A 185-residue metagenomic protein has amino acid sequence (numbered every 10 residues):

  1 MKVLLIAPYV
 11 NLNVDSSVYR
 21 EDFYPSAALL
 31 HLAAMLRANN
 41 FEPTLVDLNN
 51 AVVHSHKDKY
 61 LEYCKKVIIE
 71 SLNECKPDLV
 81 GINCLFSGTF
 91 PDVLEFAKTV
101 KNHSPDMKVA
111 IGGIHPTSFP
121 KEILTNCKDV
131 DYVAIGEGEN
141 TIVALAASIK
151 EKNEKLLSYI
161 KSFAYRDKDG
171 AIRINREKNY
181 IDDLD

Functional and structural regions predicted by a protein language model:
M1-L4, L79: Hydrophobic beta-strand segments of well-ordered beta-sheets in folded domains
V3-F23: Short glycine-rich His-centered loop
V18-Y19, A28, S148-K150: Short secondary-structure boundary micro-motifs
E21-L36: Short catalytic helix/loop segments, enriched in acidic residues and glycine and frequently bearing histidine
Y24, L184-D185: Radical SAM [4Fe-4S] cluster-binding motif and immediate context
M35, N39, T44-D183: Glycine-rich beta-alpha loop elements in corrinoid/cobalamin-binding modules across cobalamin-dependent enzymes
